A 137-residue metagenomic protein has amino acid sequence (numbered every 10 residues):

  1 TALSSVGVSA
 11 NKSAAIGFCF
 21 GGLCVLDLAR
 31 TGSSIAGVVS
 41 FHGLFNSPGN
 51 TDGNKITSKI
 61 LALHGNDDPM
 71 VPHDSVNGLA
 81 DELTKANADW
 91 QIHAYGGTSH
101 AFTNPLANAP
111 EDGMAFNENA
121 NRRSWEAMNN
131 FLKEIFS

Functional and structural regions predicted by a protein language model:
T1-I16, I135: Gly/Ser-rich "nucleophile elbow"/oxyanion-hole loop immediately N-terminal to the catalytic nucleophile in hydrolases
A15-G17, F41, L63: Short beta-strand immediately N-terminal to the catalytic nucleophile in serine-hydrolase-like folds
G17-G21, V25: Gly/Ala-rich beta-loop-alpha elbow adjacent to hydrolase catalytic centers
S34-L44: A conserved short beta-strand
I56, A62-H64, D68, Y95: Short beta-strand/loop motif that positions the catalytic acidic residue of the alpha/beta-hydrolase fold
D67-V71, H100: Acidic catalytic loop of the alpha/beta-hydrolase fold
P72-L83, Q91: Short alpha-helix in the alpha/beta-hydrolase fold that links the catalytic acid
T84-S137: C-terminal catalytic histidine-bearing segment of alpha/beta-hydrolase fold enzymes
